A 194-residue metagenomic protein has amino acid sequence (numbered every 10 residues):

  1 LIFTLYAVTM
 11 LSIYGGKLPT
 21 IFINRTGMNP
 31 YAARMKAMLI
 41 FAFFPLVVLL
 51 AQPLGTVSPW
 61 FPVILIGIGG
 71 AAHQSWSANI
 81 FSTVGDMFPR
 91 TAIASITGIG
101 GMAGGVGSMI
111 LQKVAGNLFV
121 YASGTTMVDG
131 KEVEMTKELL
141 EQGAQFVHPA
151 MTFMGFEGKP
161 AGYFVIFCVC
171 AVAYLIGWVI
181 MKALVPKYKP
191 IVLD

Functional and structural regions predicted by a protein language model:
L1, A37, I96, L118 (+1 more regions): Alpha-helical transmembrane segments of multi-pass secondary-active solute transporters
L1-N24, F41, G107-I110: Transmembrane alpha-helices of Major Facilitator/SLC transporters
S12-I13, G85-T125: A late C-terminal transmembrane helix in Major Facilitator Superfamily
L18-P19, I23, V114-G124, E157-G158: Interfacial helix-cap and linker-helix signal at transmembrane-aqueous boundaries of multi-pass secondary transporters
N24-P30, M135, L139, G143-F146 (+2 more regions): Intrinsic disorder in cytosolic terminal tails and internal cytosolic loops of multi-pass membrane transporters
P30-A33, A92-I99, G162: Cytoplasmic loop-to-transmembrane helix junctions
Y31-N79: C-terminal transmembrane helical hairpin of 12-TM major facilitator-type secondary transporters
L46-L54, G155-K159, Y163-D194: Multi-pass alpha-helical transporter architecture, strongest for 12-TM Major Facilitator/SLC carriers used
